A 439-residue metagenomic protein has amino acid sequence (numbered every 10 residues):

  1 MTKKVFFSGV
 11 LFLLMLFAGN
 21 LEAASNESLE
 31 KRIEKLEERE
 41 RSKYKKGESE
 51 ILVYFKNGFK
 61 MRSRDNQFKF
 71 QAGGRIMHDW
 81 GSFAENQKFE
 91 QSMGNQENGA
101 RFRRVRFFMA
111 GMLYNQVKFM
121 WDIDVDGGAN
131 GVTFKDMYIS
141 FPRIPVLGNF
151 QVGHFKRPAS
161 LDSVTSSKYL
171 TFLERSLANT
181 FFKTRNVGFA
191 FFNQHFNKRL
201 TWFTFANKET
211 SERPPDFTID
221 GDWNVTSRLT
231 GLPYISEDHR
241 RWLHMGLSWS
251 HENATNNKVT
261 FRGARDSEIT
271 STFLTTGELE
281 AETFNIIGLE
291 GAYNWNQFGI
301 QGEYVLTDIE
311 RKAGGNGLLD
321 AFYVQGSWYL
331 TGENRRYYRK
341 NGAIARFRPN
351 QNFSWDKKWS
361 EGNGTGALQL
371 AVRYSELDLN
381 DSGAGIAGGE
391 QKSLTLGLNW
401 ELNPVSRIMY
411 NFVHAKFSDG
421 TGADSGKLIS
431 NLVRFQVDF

Functional and structural regions predicted by a protein language model:
M15-L16, E85-M93, G128, T133 (+4 more regions): Surface-exposed coil loops of outer-membrane beta-barrel proteins
L21-M77, N86-K88, N334-W355: N-terminal periplasmic/intermembrane-space "pro-region" immediately following the signal or transit peptide
K43-L52, W80-F150, A159-T165, E212-D220 (+4 more regions): Surface-exposed loop and membrane-interface regions of Gram-negative outer-membrane beta-barrel proteins
I51, A84-N86, M93, F141 (+3 more regions): Outer-membrane beta-barrel pore domains
F55, F68, Q96-V105, V132-K135 (+7 more regions): Residues that define the transmembrane beta-barrel architecture of outer-membrane proteins
N57-M61, G74-I76, F102, F107-G111 (+9 more regions): Residues on the lipid-exposed face of transmembrane beta-strands in outer-membrane beta-barrel proteins
M61-F70, Q116, I144-G148, A159 (+5 more regions): Short loop/turn motifs that connect adjacent beta-strands in outer-membrane beta-barrel proteins
Q96-D126, F192-K208, I286-D308, Y410 (+1 more regions): Surface-exposed extracellular loop regions of Gram-negative outer-membrane beta-barrel proteins
